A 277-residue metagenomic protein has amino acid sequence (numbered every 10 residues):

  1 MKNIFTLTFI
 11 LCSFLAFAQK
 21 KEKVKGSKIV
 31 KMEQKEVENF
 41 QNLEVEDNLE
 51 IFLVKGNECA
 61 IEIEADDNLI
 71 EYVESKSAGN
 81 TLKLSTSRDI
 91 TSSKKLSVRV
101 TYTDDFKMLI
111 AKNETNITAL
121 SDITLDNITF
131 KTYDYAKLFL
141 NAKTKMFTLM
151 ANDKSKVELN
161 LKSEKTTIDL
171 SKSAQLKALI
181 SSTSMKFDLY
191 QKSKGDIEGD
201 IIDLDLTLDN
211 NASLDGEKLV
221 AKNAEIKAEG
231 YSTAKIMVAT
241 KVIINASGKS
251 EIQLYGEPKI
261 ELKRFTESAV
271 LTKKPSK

Functional and structural regions predicted by a protein language model:
M1-K277: Intrinsically disordered, low-complexity terminal regions
